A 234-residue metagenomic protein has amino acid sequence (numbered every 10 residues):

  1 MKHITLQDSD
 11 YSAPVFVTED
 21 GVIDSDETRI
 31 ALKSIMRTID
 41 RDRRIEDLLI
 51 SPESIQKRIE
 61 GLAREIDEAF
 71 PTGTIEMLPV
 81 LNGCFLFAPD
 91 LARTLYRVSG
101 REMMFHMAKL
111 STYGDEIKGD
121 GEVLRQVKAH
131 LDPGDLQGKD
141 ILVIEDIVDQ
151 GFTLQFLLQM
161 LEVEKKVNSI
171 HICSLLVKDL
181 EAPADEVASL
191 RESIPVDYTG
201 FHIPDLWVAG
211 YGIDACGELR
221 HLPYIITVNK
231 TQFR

Functional and structural regions predicted by a protein language model:
M1-R234: PRPP-associated nucleotide enzymes
